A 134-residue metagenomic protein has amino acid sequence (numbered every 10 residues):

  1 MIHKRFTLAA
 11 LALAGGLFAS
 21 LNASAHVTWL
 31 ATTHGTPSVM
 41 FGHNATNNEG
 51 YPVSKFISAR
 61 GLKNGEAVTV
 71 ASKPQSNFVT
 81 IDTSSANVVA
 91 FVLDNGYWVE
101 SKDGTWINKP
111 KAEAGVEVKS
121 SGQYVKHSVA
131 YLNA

Functional and structural regions predicted by a protein language model:
M1, S24-V27: Absolute protein N-terminus
M1-A10: Bacterial N-terminal signal peptides that target proteins for export
A12-L13, A23: Cleavable N-terminal signal peptides
G16-L17: Sec-dependent N-terminal signal peptides of Gram-positive bacterial secreted proteins and lipoproteins
H26-A134: N-terminal soluble domains immediately following signal/targeting peptides that reside in extracytoplasmic
